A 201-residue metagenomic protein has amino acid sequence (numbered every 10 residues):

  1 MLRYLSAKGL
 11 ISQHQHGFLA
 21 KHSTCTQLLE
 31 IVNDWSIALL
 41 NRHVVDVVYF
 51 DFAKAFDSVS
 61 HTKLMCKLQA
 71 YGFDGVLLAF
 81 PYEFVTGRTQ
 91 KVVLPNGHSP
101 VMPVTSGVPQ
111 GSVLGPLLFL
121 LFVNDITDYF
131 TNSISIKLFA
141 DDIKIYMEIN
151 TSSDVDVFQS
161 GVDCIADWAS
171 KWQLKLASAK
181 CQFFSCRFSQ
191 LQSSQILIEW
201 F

Functional and structural regions predicted by a protein language model:
M1-P109: Conserved pre-catalytic core of RNA-dependent polymerases
M1-Q15, L40, P116-Y146: Active-site palm subdomain of RNA-directed nucleic acid polymerases
L2, S36, T127, A166-S170: Structural signal for well-ordered, non-membrane alpha-helices
Q15-F18, V45-A55, P81, G107-G115 (+3 more regions): Catalytic palm active-site di-aspartate
L28, I136, V155-F158, V162 (+1 more regions): Hydrophobic packing residues in well-ordered alpha-helices of helical domains and bundles
I31, L118-F122, F158-G161: Hydrophobic alpha-helical membrane-association signature
F52-Y71, I143-D167: Catalytic palm subdomain of template-directed nucleic-acid polymerases, centered on the conserved carboxylate motif
N96, K175-F201: Short, conserved micro-motifs composed of acidic
